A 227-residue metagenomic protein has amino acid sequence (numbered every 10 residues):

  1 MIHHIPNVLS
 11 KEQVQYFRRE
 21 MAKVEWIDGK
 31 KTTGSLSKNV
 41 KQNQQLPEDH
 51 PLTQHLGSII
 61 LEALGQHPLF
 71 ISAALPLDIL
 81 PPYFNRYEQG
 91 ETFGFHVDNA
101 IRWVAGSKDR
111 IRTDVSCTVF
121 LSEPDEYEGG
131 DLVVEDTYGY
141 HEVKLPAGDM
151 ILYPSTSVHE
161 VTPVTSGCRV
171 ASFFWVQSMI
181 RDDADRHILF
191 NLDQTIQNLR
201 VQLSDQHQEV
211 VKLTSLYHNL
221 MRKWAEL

Functional and structural regions predicted by a protein language model:
M1-Y83, I188-L227: Non-heme Fe(II)/2-oxoglutarate
L69-F190: Catalytic core of non-heme Fe(II) oxygenases with the double-stranded beta-helix
